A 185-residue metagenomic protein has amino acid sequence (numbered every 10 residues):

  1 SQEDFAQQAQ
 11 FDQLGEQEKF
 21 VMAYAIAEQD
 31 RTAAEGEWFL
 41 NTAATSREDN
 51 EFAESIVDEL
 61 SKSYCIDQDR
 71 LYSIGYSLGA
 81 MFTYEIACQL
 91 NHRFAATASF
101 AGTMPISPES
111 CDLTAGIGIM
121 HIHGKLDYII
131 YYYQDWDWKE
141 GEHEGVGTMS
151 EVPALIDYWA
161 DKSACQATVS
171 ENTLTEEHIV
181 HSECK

Functional and structural regions predicted by a protein language model:
S1-Y72, F82-E85, Q89, Y133: Serine-hydrolase catalytic machinery in alpha/beta-hydrolase-like enzymes
A6-F11, T103-C111, E176-H181: Alpha-helical scaffolding within the catalytic cores of extracellular/periplasmic polymer-degrading hydrolases
A27, K125-Y128, D135: Acidic beta-to-alpha connecting loop that harbors the catalytic carboxylate
N41-S46, G141-S150: A short acidic, glycine-rich active-site loop that binds or catalyzes chemistry on phosphate/adenosine moieties
S61-S63, Q68-I117: Primarily recognizes the serine-hydrolase "nucleophile elbow" in alpha/beta-hydrolase and SGNH/GDSL folds
H121-H123: Short beta-strand/loop motif that positions the catalytic acidic residue of the alpha/beta-hydrolase fold
Y128-Y133, T148-E151: Conserved alpha/beta-hydrolase "acid-adjacent" motif
G145-H178: Acidic, glycine-rich loop-and-strand cores that form catalytic or ligand-binding grooves in diverse globular domains
